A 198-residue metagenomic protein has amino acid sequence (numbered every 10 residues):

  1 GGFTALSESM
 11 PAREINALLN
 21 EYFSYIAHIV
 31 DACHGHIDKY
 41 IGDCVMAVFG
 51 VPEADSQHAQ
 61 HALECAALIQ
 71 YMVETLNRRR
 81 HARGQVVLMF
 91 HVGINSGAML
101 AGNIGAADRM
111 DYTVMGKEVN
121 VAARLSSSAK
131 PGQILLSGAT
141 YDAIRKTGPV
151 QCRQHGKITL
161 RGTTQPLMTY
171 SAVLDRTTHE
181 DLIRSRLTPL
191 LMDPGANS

Functional and structural regions predicted by a protein language model:
G1, A98-M99, N120, A139: Alpha-helix/helix-capping structural signal
G1-E64: Catalytic NTP-binding/metal-coordinating core of nucleotidyl cyclase/transferase enzymes
C33-H34, D38-I41, Q70-G93, I158-L160 (+1 more regions): Catalytic core regions of nucleotide second-messenger enzymes
C44, I69, A122: Cytosolic nucleotide-binding catalytic cores of signal-transduction proteins
V48, V86-G102: A short glycine-enriched loop-to-beta-strand structural element that forms part of the catalytic core of nucleotide
A62, I94-G97, E118-V121, L125: Alpha-helical scaffolding flanking metal-ion-dependent phosphate/phosphodiester catalytic sites
M99-A101, S128-S198: Cytosolic regulatory/linker segments at or just downstream of nucleotide-handling modules in signal-transduction
